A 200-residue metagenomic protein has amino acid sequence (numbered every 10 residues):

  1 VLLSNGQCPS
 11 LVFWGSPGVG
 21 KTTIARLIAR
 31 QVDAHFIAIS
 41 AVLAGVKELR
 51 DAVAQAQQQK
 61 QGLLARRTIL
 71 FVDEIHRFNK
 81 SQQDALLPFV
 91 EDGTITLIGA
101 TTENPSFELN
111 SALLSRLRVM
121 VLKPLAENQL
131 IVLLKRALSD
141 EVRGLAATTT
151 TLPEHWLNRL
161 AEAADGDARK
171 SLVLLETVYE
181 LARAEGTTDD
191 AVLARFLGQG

Functional and structural regions predicted by a protein language model:
L2-S4, V72, H76-S115: Conserved catalytic/switch belt of AAA+ P-loop NTPases
L3-S40, A54-Q57, L87-D92: Walker A/P-loop
W14-S16, I37-G45, T101-T102, L122: A short hydrophobic beta-strand->loop->alpha-helix junction that borders the nucleotide-binding pocket of P-loop NTPases
A34, N110-P124: A short helix-turn-beta junction within AAA+ P-loop NTPase domains corresponding to the substrate/partner-engaging
F36-I69, K80: Short glycine-rich substrate-engagement loop in P-loop NTPases that contacts/grips substrate
S40-V42, R118-I131: Conserved AAA+ ATPase "SRH/arginine-finger" region at the nucleotide-binding site
N158-A163, R169-A184: C-terminal helical "lid" of AAA+/P-loop NTPase domains
L175, Y179-G200: Conserved C-terminal helix/linker of AAA+ ATPases
